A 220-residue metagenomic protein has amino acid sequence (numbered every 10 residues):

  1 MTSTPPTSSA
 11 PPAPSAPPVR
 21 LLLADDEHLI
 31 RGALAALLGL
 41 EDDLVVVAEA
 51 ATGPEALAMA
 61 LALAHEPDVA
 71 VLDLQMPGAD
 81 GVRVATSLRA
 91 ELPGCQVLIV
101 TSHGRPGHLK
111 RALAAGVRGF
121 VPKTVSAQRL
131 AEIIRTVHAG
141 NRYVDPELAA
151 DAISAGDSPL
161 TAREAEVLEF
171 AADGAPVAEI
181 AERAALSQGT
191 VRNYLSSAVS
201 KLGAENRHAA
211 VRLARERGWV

Functional and structural regions predicted by a protein language model:
P17-I30, L34-L38, L160: Conserved acidic segment of CheY-like receiver
D26, V100-G104, K123-V125: Conserved active-site segment of CheY-like receiver
E49-V69: Acidic, metal-coordinating helix/loop segments flanking the phosphotransfer/catalytic sites of two-component signaling
T52-E55, P77-V84: Acidic catalytic/metal-coordinating carboxylates
A58-L61, V82-G94: Short amphipathic alpha-helix used as the core "switch/output" element in two-component signaling
D73-L74, T101: Active-site residues of response regulator receiver
G107-L168, W219: Short, flexible helix-to-coil linker/hinge segments that flank and couple to helix-turn-helix
P176-A209: Recognition helix of helix-turn-helix DNA-binding domains
